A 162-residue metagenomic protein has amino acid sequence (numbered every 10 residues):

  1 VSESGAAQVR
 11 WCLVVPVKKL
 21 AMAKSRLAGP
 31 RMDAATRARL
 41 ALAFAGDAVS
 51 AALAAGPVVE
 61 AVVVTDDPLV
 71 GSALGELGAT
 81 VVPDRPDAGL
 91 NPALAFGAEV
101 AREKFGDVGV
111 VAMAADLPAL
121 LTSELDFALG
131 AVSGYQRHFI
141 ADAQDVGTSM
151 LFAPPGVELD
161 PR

Functional and structural regions predicted by a protein language model:
V1-A28: N-terminal nucleotide-binding beta1-loop-alpha1 segment
L27-T36: Short glycine-enriched, charge-decorated loop/helix-capping segments at active-site entrances that position
A41-V58: A short, N-terminal amphipathic alpha-helix
G56-T80: Acidic donor-binding segment of Leloir-type glycosyltransferases
A73-G109: Short phosphate-binding loop-to-helix
A114-P118: The conserved acidic donor/metal-binding loop of glycosyltransferases
A119-D145: Conserved donor-nucleotide/metal-binding helix-loop-beta segment in metal-dependent transferases, i.e., the alpha-helix
F152-R162: Short, glycine-/small-residue-rich phosphate/pyrophosphate-handling segment
